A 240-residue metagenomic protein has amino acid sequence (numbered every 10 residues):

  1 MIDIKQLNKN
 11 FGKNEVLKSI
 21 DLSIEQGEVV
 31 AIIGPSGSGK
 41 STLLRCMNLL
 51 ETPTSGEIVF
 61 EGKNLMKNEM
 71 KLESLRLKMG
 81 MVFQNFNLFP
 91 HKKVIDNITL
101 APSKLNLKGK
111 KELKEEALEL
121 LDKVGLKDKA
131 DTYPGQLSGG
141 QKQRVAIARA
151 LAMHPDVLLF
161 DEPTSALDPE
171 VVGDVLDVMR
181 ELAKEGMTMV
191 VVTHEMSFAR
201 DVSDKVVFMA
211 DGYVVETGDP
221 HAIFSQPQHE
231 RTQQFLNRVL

Functional and structural regions predicted by a protein language model:
M1-P220: ABC family nucleotide-binding domain
A210, V215-T217, H221-L240: C-terminal boundary and immediately downstream tail of ABC-type ATPase nucleotide-binding domains
